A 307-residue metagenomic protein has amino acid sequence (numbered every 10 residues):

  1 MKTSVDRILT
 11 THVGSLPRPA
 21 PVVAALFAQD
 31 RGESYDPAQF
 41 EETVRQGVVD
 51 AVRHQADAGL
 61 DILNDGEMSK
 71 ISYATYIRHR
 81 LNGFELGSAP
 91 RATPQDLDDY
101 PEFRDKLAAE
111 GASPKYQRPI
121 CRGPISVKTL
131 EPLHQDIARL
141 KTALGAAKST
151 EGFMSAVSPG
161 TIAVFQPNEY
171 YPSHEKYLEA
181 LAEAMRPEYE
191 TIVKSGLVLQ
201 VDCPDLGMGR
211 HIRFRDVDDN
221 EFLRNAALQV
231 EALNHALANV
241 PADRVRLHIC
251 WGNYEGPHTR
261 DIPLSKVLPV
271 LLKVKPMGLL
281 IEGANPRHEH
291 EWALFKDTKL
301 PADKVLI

Functional and structural regions predicted by a protein language model:
M1-I307: Domain-level signal for soluble alpha/beta catalytic cores
